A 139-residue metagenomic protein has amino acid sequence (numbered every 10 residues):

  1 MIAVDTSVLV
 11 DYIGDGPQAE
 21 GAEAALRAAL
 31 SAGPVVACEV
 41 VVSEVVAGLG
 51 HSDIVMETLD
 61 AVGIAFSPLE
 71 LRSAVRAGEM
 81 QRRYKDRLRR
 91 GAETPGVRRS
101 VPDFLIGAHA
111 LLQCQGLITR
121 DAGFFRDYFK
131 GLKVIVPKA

Functional and structural regions predicted by a protein language model:
M1, G107-A139: Acidic, PIN/NYN-like endoribonuclease modules and their adjacent C-terminal/linker elements
M1-A37, V46-A61: Short, well-structured N-terminal submotif of metal-dependent ribonuclease cores
D5, A37-C38, R98-S100, D121 (+1 more regions): Histidine- and aromatic-rich ligand-binding microenvironments
V8, V41, S73, I106 (+1 more regions): Alpha-helix capping/helix-boundary segments
P34, G63-A65, K133: Conserved beta-strand segments of alpha/beta enzyme cores
V40, G50, L69-R72: Short beta->alpha linker loops
S52-M56, Y84-D86, I135-K138: Short, hinge-like loop/turn segments at secondary-structure boundaries
A65-G116, R120: Active-site neighborhoods of divalent-metal-dependent phosphate/nucleic-acid chemistry enzymes
